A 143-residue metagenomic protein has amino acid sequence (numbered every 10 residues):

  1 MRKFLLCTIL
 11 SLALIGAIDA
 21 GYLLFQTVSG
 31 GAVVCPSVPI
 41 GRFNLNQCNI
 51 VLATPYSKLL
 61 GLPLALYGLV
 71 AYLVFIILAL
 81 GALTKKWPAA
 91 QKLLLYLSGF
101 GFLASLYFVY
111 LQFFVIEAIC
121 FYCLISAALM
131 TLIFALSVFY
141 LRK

Functional and structural regions predicted by a protein language model:
R2-K143: Membrane-interfacial helix-loop segments of redox and metal-homeostasis proteins, especially TM-loop-TM junctions
